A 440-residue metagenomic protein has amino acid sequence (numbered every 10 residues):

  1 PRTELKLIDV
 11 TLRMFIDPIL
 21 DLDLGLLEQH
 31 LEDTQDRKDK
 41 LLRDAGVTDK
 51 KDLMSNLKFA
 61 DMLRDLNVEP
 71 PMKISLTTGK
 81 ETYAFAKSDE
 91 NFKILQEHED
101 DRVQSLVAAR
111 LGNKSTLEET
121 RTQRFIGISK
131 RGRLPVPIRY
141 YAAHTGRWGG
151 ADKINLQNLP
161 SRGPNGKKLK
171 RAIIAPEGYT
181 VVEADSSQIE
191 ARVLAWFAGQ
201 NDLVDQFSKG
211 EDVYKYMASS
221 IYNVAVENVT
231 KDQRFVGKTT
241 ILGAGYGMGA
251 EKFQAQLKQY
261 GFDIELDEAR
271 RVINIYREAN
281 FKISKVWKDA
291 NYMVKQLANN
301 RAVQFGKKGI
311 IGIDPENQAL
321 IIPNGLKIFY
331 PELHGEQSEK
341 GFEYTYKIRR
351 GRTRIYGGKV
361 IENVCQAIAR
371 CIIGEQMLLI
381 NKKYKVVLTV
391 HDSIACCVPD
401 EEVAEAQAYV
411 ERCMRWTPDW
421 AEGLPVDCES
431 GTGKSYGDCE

Functional and structural regions predicted by a protein language model:
P1-L7, I372-I394: Active-site palm subdomain of RNA-directed nucleic acid polymerases
P1-N165, T180, S187-E190, A250-L326 (+1 more regions): Conserved "right-hand" nucleotidyltransferase catalytic core of DNA-directed polymerases
M54-K58, F235, L388-S393, G423-P425: Short Gly/Ser/Thr- and Asp/Glu-enriched loop/turn motifs at secondary-structure junctions
P137-E227: Function-dense linear segments that define catalytic or interfacial modules in macromolecule-processing proteins
G358-M377: Conserved pre-motif C helix in the palm subdomain of viral-like polymerases
C396-D400: Short beta-strand-to-loop capping motifs
A406-M414: Short amphipathic alpha-helices in soluble, non-transmembrane regions that often serve as interface/regulatory elements
G423-E440: Short proline/glycine- and acidic-rich turn/helix-capping motifs at secondary-structure junctions
